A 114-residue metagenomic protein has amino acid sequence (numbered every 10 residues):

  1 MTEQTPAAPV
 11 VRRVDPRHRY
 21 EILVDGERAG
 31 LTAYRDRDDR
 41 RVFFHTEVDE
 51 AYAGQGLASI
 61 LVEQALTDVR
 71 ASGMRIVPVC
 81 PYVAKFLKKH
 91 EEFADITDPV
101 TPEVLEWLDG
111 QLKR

Functional and structural regions predicted by a protein language model:
T2-L31, T67-A71, R75-V77, P81-R114: Terminal substrate-recognition subdomain of acyl/acetyltransferases
L23, F44-H45: Beta-strand residues in well-ordered beta-sheet regions across diverse protein folds
T32, T46: Conserved GNAT-family N-acetyltransferase fold
D36-F44: A conserved beta-turn-beta hairpin within the catalytic core of GNAT-like acetyltransferases that forms part
E47-A53: A short, internal acetyl-CoA/4′-phosphopantetheine-binding micro-motif in the GNAT/acyltransferase core
G54-L66: Conserved acetyl-CoA-binding loop-helix of GNAT-fold acetyltransferases
